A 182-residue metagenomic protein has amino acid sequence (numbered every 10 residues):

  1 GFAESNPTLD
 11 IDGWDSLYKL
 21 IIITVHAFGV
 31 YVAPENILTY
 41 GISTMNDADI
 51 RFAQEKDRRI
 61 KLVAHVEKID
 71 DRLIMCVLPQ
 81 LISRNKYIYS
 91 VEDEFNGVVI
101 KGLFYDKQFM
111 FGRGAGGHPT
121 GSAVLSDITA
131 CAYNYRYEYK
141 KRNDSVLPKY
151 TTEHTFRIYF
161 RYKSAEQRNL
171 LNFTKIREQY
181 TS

Functional and structural regions predicted by a protein language model:
G1-S90, F95-G97: Substrate-binding/catalytic subdomain of NAD(P)-dependent oxidoreductase enzymes
G13, R113-G114, K163-A165: Short beta->alpha junction loops/turns
I50-I60, K107-P119, R177-T181: Short secondary-structure transition/capping segments
E67-I69, I100-F104, S164: Short acidic, glycine-rich loop/turn motifs
L78-L103, G114-H118, F173-T181: Low-complexity, glycine/alanine/valine/leucine- and proline-rich hydrophobic stretches
R84-K86, K107-Q108, E166-L170: Short, surface-exposed beta-strand/loop "edge" segments at domain boundaries and coil↔beta transitions
V99-K141, E153, Y159: C-terminal catalytic subdomain
I128-S182: A conserved regulatory-domain signal marking ACT and ACT-like small-molecule sensing domains and adjacent regulatory
